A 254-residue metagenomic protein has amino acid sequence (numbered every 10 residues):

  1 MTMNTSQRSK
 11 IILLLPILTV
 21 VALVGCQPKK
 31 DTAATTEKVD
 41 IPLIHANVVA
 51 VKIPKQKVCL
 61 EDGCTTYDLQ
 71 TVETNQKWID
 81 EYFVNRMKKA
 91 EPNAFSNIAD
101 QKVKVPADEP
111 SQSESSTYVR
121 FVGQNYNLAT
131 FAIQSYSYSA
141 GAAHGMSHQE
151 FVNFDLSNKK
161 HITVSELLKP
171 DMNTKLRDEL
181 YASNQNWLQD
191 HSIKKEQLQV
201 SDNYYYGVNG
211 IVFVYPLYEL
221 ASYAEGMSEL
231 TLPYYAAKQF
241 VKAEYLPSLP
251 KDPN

Functional and structural regions predicted by a protein language model:
N4-L14: Bacterial N-terminal signal peptides that target proteins for export
A22-G25: C-terminal motif of bacterial Sec signal peptides marking the signal peptidase cleavage site
Q27-N254: Compositionally biased intrinsically disordered regions enriched in Thr/Gly
